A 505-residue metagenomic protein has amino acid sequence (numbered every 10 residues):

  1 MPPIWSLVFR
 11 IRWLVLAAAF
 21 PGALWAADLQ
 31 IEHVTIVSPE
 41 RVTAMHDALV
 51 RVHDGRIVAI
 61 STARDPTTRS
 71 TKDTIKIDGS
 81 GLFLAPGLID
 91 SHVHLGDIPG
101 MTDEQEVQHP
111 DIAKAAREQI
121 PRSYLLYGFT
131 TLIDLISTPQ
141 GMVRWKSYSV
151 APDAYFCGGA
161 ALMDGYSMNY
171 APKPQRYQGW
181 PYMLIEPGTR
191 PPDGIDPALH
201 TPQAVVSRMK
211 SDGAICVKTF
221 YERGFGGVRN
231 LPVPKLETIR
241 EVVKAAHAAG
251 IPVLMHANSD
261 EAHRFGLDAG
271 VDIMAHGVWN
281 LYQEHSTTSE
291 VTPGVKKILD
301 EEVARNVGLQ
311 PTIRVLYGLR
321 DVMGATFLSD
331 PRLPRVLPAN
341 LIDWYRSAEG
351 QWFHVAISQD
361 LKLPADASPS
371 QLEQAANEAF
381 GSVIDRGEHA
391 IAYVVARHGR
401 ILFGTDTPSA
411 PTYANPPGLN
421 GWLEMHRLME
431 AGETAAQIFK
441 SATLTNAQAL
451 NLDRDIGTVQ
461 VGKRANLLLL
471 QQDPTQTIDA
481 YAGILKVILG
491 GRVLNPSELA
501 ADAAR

Functional and structural regions predicted by a protein language model:
V8-A23: Bacterial N-terminal signal peptides
I36-L49, T62-P66, D385, P416 (+2 more regions): Acidic, glycine-enriched loop/beta-strand segments at the rims of small-molecule binding/catalytic pockets
R41-A85, P234: Histidine-rich, glycine-flanked metal-binding segment
L82-Y148, S167-Q175, A262-G270: Metal-associated gating/positioning segment near the N- to mid-region
T102-A115, G179-Q203, P252-L254: Active-site mouth loops of central-metabolism enzymes
R117-M142, A151-A160, G213-G227, I251-P252 (+3 more regions): Divalent metal-dependent hydrolysis catalytic cores, especially in the metallo-beta-lactamase
Y148-A160, P232-L254, E301-E302: Alpha-helix-loop-beta-strand connector modules within alpha/beta enzyme cores
P192-R229, P234, N280, H285-A431: Active-site neighborhoods of metal-dependent hydrolases
